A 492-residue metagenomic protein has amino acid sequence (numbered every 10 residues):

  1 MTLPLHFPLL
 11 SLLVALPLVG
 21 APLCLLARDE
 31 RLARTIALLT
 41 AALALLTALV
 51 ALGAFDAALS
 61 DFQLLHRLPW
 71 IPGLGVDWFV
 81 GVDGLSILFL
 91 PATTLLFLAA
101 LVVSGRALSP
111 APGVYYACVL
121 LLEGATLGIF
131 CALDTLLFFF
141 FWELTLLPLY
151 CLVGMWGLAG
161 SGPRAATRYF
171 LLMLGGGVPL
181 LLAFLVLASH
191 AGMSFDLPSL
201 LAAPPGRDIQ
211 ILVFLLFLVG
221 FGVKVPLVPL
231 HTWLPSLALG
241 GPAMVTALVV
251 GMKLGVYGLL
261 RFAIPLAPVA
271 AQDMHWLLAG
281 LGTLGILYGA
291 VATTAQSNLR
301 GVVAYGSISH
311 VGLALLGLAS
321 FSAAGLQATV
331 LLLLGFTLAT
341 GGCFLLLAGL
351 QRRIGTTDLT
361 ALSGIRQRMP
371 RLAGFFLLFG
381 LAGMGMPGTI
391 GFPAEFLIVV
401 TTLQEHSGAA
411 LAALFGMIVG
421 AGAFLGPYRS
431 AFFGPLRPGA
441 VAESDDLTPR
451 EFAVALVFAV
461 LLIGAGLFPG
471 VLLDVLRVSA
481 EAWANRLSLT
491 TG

Functional and structural regions predicted by a protein language model:
M1-P4, G81, L127-T135, H190-G192 (+3 more regions): Helix-coil boundary and interhelical linker segments in multi-pass alpha-helical membrane proteins
M1-S11, L23-A117, S194, P198-A202 (+2 more regions): Transmembrane helix-loop-helix hairpins at membrane boundaries of multipass inner-membrane proteins
L5-L16, V82-T93, T135-P148, D208-V223 (+2 more regions): Structural signature of hydrophobic alpha-helical transmembrane segments
S11-L26, L38-A51, L90-S104, L122-G124 (+5 more regions): Central hydrophobic cores of alpha-helical transmembrane segments in multi-pass inner-membrane proteins across all
E30-L32, V114-L121, A125-Q210, V223 (+1 more regions): Alpha-helical multi-pass transmembrane bundles of energy-transducing inner-membrane proteins
A165, Y169, I211-G280, A304-Y305 (+3 more regions): Short helix-boundary/re-entrant hairpin motifs in multi-pass inner-membrane proteins
M193, M369-L372, F424-G492: Cytoplasmic/organellar membrane-interface segments at the starts of transmembrane helices in multi-pass inner-membrane
V228, A339-L346, G355, A409-E443: Predominantly late transmembrane helices and immediately cytosolic-facing juxtamembrane segments
